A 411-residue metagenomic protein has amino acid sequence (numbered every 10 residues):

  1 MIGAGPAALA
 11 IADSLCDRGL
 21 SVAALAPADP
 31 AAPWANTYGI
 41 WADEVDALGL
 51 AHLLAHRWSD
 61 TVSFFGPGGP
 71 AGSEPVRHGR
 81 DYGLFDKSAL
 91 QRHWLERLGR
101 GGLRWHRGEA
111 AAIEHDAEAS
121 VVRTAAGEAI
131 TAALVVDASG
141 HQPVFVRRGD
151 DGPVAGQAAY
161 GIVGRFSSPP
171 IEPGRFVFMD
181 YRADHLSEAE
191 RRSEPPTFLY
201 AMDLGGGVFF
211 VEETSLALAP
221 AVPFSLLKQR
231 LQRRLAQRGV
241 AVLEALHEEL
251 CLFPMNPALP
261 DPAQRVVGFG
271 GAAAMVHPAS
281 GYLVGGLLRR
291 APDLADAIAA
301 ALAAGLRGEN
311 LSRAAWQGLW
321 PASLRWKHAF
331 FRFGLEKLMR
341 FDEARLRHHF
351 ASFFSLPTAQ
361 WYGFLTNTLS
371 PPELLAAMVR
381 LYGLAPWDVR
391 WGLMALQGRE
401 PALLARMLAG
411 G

Functional and structural regions predicted by a protein language model:
G3-P6: Glycine-rich Rossmann-fold phosphate-binding loop(s) that bind the pyrophosphate of adenine dinucleotide cofactors
A10-G68: N-terminal FAD cofactor-binding segment of flavoenzymes
S14, R97-V242, A258, P262 (+1 more regions): Predominantly flavin-linked oxidoreductase catalytic cores and closely associated redox partners
A42-E109, I113-E118: A conserved beta-strand/loop capping segment in the N-terminal third of enzymes that catalyze redox or closely related
A219-E249, V267, R289-L319: Flavin-binding catalytic cores
L250-F269, P278, R325-A329, L338-A344: FAD-binding beta-loop-beta segment adjacent to the flavin cofactor pocket
M275-L294: A conserved FAD-binding loop/helix module that cradles the flavin
A295-G411: C-terminal helical "tail/cap" subdomain of flavin- and related membrane-associated enzymes
